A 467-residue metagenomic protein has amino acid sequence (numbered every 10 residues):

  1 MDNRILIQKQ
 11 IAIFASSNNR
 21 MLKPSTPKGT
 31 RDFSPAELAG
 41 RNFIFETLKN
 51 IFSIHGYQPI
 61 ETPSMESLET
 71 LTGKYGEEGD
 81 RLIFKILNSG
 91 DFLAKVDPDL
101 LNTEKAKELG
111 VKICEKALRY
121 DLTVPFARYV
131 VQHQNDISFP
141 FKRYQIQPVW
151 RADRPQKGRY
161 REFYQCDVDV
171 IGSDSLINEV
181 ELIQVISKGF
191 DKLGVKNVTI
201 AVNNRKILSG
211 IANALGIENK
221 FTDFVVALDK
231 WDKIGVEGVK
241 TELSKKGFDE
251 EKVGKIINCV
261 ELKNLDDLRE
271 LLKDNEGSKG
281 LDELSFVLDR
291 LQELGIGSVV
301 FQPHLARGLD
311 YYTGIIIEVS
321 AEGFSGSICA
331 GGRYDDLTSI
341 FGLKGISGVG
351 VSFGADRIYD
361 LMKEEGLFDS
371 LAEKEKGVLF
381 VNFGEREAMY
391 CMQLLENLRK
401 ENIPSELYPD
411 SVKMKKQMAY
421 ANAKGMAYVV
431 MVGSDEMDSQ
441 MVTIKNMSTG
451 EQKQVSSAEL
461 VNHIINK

Functional and structural regions predicted by a protein language model:
Q10: Cationic, low-complexity basic patches in intrinsically disordered or flexible, solvent-exposed regions
I13, M21-R41, K95, L100-C114: Auxiliary tRNA-acceptor-end handling modules of aminoacyl-tRNA synthetases
G40-H55, E66-S67, N102-I113, D121-V195 (+2 more regions): Positively charged, Gly/Ser-enriched RNA/tRNA-binding surfaces
S64-K116: Polyanion/phosphate-binding surface patch
R81-L93, I217-E237: Acidic, His- and aromatic-enriched active-site or binding-groove loops in soluble protein domains that engage sugars
V202-L215, D229-G235: Short, conserved secondary-structure transition motifs
